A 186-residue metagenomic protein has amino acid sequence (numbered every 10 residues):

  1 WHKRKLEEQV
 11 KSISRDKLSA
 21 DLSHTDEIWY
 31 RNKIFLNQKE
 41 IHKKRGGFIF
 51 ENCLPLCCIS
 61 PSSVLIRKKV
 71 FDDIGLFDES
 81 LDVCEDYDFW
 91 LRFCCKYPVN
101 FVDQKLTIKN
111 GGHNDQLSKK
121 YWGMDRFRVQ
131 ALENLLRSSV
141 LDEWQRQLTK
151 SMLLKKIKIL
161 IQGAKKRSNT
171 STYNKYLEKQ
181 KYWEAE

Functional and structural regions predicted by a protein language model:
H2-K3, R67: GHKL-family ATP-binding catalytic core of two-component histidine kinases
R4-N37: Conserved donor NDP-sugar-binding/catalytic core segment of glycosyltransferases
Y30, L36-A131: Conserved nucleotide-sugar donor-binding catalytic segment
K105-G112, S118-E143, R167-A185: Catalytic core of nucleotide-sugar-dependent glycosyltransferases
R126-E133, S151-G163: Amphipathic alpha-helical repeat scaffolds of TPR domains
V140-T149, Q162-A164: Charged/polar low-complexity intrinsically disordered segments, enriched in acidic residues
R146-T149, L153, Y173: Residues that mark the junctions of alpha-helical repeat units in TPR/alpha-solenoid scaffolds
